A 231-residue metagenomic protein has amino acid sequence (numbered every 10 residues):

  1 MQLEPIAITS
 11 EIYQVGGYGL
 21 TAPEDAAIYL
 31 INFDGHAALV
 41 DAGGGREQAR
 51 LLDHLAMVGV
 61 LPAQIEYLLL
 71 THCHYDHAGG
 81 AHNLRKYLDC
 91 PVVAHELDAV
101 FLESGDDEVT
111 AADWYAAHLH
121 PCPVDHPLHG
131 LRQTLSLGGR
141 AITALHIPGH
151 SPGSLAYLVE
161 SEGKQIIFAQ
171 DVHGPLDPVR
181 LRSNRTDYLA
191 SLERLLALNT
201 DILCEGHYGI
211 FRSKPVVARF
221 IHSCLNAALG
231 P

Functional and structural regions predicted by a protein language model:
Q2-V58, A156-V172: Conserved beta-strand hairpin/beta-sheet module of binuclear metal-dependent hydrolase folds, prominently
I8-G17, D113-A116, G138-I142: Short Pro/Gly-enriched beta-strand edge/turn motifs at strand-loop
S10, V60-A63, K86, R140 (+1 more regions): Structured loop/turn residues at beta-strand edges in well-structured enzyme cores
Q14-L20, L68-T71, A144-I147, V179-S183: Short, flexible loop segments at the rims of nucleotide/cofactor-binding pockets, characterized by
T21-E24, P127, P148-P152: A short catalytic or substrate-binding loop motif that flags glycine-/basic-rich loops and adjacent residues that bind
A37, G44-R46, E108, T134 (+1 more regions): Metallo-beta-lactamase
R46-A49, A56-Q133: Active-site HxH/HxHxD metal-binding segment of metal-dependent hydrolases
